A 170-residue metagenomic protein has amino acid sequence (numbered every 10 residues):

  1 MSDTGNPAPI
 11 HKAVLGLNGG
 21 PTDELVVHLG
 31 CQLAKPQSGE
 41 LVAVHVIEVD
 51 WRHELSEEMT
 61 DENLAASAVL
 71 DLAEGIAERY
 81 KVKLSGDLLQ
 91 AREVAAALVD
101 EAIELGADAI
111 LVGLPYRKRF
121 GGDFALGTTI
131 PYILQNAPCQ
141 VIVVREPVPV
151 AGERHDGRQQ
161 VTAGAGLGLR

Functional and structural regions predicted by a protein language model:
M1-A8, E78-I110, P115, V148-A151 (+1 more regions): Structural beta-alpha unit
S2-E57, E78, V82-S85, N136 (+1 more regions): Small/aliphatic-rich secondary-structure junction motif
T22, V94, K118-F120: Short glycine-rich, flexible loops that bind phosphorylated cofactors or substrates
V26, H53-S56, A97-V99, G122-F124 (+1 more regions): Short, well-ordered secondary-structure micro-motifs
C31, E74, V99, P131-Y132: Active-site phosphate/pyrophosphate- and oxyanion-stabilizing loops and adjacent acidic/basic residues in soluble
M59-A68: A short acidic, glycine-rich active-site loop that binds or catalyzes chemistry on phosphate/adenosine moieties
V112-N136, V150-R154: Glycine-rich, Arg-bearing micro-motifs that act as flexible, cationic patches
R145-Q160: Glycine-rich, charge-decorated loop segments at or immediately adjacent to ligand/cofactor-binding or catalytic sites
